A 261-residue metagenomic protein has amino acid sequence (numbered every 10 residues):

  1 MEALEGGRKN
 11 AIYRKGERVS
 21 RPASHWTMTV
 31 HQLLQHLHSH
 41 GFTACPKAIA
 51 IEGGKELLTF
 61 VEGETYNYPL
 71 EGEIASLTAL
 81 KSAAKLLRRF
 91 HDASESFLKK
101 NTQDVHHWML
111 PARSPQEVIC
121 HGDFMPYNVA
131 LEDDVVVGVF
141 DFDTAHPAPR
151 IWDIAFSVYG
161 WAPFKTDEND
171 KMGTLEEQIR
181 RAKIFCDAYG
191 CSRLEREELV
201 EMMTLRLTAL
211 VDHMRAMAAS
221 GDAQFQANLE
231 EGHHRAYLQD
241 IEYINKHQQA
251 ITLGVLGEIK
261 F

Functional and structural regions predicted by a protein language model:
M1-Q35, I51, L57-T59, Y66-E73: ATP-binding glycine-rich loop module of kinase domains
K9-R14, A48, W108-D153, P163: Active-site acidic catalytic loop and adjacent metal/ATP-binding pocket of ATP-dependent phosphoryl transfer enzymes
H38-G53: Conserved HxN/HPN-centered segment at the entrance to the catalytic loop of eukaryotic protein kinase-like domains
G54-S76, L80, D92-F97, T208-E230: A glycine-centered beta->alpha junction motif in the catalytic cores of kinase/phosphotransferase enzymes
P69-Q103, E117-G122, Y127-E132, A182-C191: Conserved kinase catalytic-core helix
I154-C191, R206-G221: Active-site activation/catalytic loop segments of kinase-like enzymes and analogous catalytic loops in related
E198-L199: Eukaryotic Ser/Thr/Pro-rich intrinsically disordered, low-complexity regulatory regions
L210-F261: ATP/Mg2+ or Mg2+-diphosphate-binding catalytic cores that bind nucleotide phosphates or diphosphates via glycine-rich
